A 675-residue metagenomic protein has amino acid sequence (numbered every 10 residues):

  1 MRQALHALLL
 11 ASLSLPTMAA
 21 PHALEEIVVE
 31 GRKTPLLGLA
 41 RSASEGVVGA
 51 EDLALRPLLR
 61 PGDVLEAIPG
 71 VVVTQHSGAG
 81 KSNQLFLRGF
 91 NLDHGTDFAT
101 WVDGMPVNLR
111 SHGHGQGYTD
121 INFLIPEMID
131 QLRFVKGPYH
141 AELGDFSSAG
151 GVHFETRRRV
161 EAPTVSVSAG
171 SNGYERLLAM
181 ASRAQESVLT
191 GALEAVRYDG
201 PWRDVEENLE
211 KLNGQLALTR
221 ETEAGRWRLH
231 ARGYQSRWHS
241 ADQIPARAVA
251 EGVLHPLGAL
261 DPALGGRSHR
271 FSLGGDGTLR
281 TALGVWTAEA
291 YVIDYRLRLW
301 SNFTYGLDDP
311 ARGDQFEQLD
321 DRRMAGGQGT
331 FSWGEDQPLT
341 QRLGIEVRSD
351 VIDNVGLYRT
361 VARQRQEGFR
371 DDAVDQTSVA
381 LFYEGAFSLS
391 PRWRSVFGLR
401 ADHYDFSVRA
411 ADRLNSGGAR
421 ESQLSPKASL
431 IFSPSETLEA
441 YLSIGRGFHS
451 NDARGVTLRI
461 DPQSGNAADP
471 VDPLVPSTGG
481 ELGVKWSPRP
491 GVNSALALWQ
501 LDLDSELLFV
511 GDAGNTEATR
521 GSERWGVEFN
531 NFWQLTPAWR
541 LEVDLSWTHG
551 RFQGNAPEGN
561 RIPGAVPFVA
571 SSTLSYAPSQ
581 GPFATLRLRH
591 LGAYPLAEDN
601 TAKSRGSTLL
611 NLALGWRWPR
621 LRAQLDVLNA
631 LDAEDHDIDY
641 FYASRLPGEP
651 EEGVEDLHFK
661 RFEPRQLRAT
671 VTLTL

Functional and structural regions predicted by a protein language model:
G62, E66-L109: Extracytoplasmic beta-strand/coil segments of soluble accessory domains associated with Gram-negative outer-membrane
P106-K136, F154-E155, V471: Short acidic/polar hinge/loop motifs at secondary-structure boundaries that mediate gating or recognition
K136-A141, G150-R183, L193, W202-R203 (+1 more regions): Short strand-turn segments of transmembrane beta-barrel domains in outer membranes, especially the first one or two
S171-R197, R203-A241, A263-V285, W333-E335 (+3 more regions): Transmembrane beta-barrel wall of Gram-negative outer-membrane proteins
E221, R226-Y234, G266-A411, I431-S433 (+2 more regions): Face-selective signature of the C-terminal outer-membrane beta-barrel domain
D276, V285-F303, S433, E439-G447 (+2 more regions): Membrane-embedded beta-barrel scaffold of Gram-negative outer-membrane proteins
F331-G334, S395, Y404, N493-L503 (+2 more regions): Gram-negative outer-membrane beta-barrel transporters
A593-A597, W616-L675: C-terminal beta-signal and adjacent terminal beta-strands/loops of Gram-negative outer-membrane beta-barrel proteins
